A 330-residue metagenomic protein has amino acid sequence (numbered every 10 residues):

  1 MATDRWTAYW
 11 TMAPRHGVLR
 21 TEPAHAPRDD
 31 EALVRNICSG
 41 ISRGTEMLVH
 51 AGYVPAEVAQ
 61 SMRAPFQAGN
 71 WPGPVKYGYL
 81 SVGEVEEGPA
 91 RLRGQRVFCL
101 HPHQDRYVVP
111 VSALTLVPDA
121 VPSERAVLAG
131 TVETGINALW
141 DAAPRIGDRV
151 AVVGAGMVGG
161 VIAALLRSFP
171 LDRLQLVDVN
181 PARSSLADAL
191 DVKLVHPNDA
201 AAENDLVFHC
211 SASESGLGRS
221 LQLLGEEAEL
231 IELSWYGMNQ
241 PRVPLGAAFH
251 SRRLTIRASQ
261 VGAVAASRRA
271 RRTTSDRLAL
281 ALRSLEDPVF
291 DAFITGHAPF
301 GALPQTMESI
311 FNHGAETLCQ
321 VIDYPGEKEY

Functional and structural regions predicted by a protein language model:
H25-I41, V49-H101: Glycine-rich beta-strand-centered segment in the early N-terminal region that forms part of a ligand/cofactor-binding
L92-R96, G147, E227: Loop/turn positions that initiate beta-strands
F98-V111: A structural motif shared across PLP-dependent enzymes of the aminotransferase-like
P122-P197: Mid-domain Rossmann-like dinucleotide-binding core that forms the NAD(H)/NADP(H) cofactor-binding site
S185-R257: Glycine-rich cofactor phosphate-binding loops and adjacent beta1-alpha1 units of small-molecule cofactor enzyme domains
P244-T295, Q305: C-terminal substrate-binding/catalytic core of Rossmann-like NAD(P)-dependent dehydrogenases/reductases
N312-L318: Glycine/proline-rich active-site loop of Rossmann-fold NAD(P)-dependent oxidoreductases
C319-Y330: Phosphate-binding loop/pocket of nucleotide- and phosphate-handling active sites
